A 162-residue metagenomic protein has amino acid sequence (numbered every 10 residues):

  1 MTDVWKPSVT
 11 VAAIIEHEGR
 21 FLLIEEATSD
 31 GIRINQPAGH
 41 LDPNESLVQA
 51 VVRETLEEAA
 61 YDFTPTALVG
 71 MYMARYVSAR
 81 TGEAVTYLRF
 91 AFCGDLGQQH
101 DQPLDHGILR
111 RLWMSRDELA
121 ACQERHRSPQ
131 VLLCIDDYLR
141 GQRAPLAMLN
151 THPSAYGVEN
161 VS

Functional and structural regions predicted by a protein language model:
M1-L22, C93: Conserved N-terminal beta-strand and adjoining loop/helix that marks the start of the Nudix/MutT-like hydrolase domain
S8, E16, Q36, F63 (+1 more regions): Short connector loops at helix/strand junctions that flank enzyme active sites, especially segments positioning acidic
H17-E57: Conserved Nudix-box catalytic region and its N-terminal flanking loop in Nudix hydrolases and closely related
R20-E25, H100-D105, L146-L149: Short, well-ordered strand-loop elements centered on a beta-strand within folded domains, enriched for acidic residues
G31-I34, H106-S162: Nudix hydrolase/Nudix homology domain
L41-T64, A74-R127, N160-V161: Unchanged
V69-G70: Local beta-strand/beta-hairpin segments that build beta-sheet-rich folds
